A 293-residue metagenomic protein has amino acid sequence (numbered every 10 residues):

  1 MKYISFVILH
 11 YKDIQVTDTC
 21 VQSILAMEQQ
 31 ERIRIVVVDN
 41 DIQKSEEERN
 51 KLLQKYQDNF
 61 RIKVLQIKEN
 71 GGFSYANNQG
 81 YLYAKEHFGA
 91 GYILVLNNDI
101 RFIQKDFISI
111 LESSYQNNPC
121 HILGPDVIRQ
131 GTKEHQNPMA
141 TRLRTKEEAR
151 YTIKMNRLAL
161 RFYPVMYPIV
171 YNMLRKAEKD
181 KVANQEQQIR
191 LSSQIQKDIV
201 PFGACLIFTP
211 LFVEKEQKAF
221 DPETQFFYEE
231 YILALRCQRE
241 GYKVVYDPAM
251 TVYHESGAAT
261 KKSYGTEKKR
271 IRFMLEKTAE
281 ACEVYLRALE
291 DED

Functional and structural regions predicted by a protein language model:
D13-M27: Short, well-formed alpha-helical segments that are part of the catalytic scaffolds of diverse glycosyltransferases
S23, V38-N50, E69: A conserved acidic beta->alpha catalytic loop
I67-H87: Glycine-rich, basic loop-to-helix element that forms the pyrophosphate-binding segment of sugar-nucleotide handling
G89-R101: Short beta-strand-to-loop acidic/aromatic patch adjacent to the donor-nucleotide binding site
R101-M139: Conserved donor NDP-sugar-binding/catalytic core segment of glycosyltransferases
Y163-P164, P168-L174, Q187-F208: A recurrent flexible, glycine/aromatic-enriched loop bordering the glycosyltransferase active site that acts as
I199-K218, P222-M250: A short, conserved alpha-helix in the catalytic core of glycosyltransferases
Y231-D293: Active-site-adjacent helix/loop segment of glycosyltransferases that harbors family-specific signature motifs
